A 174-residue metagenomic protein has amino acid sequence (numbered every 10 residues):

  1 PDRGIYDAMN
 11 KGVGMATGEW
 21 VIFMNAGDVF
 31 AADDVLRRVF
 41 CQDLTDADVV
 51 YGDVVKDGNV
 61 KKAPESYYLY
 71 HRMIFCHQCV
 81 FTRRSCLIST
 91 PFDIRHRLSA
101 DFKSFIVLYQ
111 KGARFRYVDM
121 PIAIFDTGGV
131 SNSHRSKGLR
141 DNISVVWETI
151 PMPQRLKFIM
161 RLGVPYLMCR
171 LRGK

Functional and structural regions predicted by a protein language model:
P1-A16: Glycine-rich, basic loop-to-helix element that forms the pyrophosphate-binding segment of sugar-nucleotide handling
R3, G27-F30: Acidic metal-phosphate-binding loop of nucleotide-sugar-dependent transferases
M9, A32-R38, S104, L108: Acidic donor-diphosphate engagement hotspot in glycosyltransferases and nucleotidyltransferases that stabilizes
V21: Short aromatic/hydrophobic "clamp" motif used to bind/position activated sugar donors
M24-A26, S99: Active-site acidic Asp-centered loop
V29, D33-A63: Conserved donor NDP-sugar-binding/catalytic core segment of glycosyltransferases
K62-D141, V145: Conserved nucleotide-sugar donor-binding catalytic segment
W147-K174: Membrane-proximal basic amphipathic "stem/tether" segments
